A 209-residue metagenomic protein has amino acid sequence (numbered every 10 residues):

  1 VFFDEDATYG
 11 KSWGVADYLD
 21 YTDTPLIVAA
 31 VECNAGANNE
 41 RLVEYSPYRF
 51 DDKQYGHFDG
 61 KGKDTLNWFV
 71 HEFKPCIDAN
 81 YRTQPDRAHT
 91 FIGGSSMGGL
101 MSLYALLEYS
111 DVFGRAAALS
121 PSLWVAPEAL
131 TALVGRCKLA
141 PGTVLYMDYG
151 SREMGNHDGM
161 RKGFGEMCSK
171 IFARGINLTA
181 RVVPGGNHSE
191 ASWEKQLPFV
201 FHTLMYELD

Functional and structural regions predicted by a protein language model:
V1-D209: Non-catalytic cap/lid and distal C-terminal segments of serine-dependent acyl enzymes
